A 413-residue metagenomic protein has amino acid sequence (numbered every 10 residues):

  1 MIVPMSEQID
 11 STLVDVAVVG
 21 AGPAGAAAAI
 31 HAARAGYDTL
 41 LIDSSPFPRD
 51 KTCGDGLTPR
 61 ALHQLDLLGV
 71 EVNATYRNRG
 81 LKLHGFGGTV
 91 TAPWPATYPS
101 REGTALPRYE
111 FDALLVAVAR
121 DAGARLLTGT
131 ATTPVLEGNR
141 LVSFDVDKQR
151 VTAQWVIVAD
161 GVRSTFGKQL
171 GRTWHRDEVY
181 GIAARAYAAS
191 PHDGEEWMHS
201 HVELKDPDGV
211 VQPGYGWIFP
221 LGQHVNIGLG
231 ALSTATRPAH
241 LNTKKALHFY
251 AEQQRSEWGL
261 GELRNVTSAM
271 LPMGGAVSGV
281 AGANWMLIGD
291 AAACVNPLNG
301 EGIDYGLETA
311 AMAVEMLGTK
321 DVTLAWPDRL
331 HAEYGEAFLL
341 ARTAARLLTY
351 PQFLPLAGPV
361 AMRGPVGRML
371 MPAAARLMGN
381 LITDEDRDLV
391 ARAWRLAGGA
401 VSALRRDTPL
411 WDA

Functional and structural regions predicted by a protein language model:
I2-L13, D290: A short, basic/flexible loop-to-alpha-helix module at the beginning of a structural domain
V14-L40: N-terminal Rossmann-like FAD-binding beta1-loop-alpha1 element of flavoenzymes
A24, F47, R163: Conserved Rossmann-like nucleotide-cofactor binding loop
A33-C53: Glycine-rich FAD pyrophosphate-binding loop
L62-L114: A conserved beta-strand/loop capping segment in the N-terminal third of enzymes that catalyze redox or closely related
V118-W258: Predominantly flavin-linked oxidoreductase catalytic cores and closely associated redox partners
S233-M316, D321-A325: FAD/FMN-dependent oxidoreductases across multiple families
E315-A413: C-terminal helical "tail/cap" subdomain of flavin- and related membrane-associated enzymes
